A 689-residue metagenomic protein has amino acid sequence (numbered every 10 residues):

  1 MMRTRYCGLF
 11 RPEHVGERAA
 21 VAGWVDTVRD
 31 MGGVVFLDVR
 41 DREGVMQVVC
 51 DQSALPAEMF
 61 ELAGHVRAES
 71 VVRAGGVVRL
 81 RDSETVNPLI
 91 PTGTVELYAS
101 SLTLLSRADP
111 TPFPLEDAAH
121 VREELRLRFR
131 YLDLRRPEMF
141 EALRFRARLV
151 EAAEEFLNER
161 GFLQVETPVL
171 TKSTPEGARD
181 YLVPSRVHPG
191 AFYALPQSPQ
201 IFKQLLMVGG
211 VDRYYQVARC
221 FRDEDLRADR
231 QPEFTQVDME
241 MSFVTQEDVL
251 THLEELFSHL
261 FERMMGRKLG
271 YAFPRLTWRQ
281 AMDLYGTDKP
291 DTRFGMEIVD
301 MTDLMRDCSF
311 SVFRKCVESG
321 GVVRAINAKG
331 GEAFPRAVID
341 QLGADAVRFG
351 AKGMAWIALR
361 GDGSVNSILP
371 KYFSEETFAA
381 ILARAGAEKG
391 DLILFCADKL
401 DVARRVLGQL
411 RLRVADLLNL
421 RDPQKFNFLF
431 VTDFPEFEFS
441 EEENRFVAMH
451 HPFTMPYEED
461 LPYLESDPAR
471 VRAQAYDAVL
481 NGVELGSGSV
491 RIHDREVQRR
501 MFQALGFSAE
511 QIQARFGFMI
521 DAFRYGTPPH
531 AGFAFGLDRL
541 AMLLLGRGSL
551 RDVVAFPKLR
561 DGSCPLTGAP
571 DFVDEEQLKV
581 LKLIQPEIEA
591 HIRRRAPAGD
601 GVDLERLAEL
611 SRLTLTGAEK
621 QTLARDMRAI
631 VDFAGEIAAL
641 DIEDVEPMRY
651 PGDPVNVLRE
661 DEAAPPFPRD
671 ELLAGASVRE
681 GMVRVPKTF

Functional and structural regions predicted by a protein language model:
M1-R594: Class II aminoacyl-tRNA synthetase catalytic cores and aaRS-like
G23, F257, A608, M627 (+1 more regions): Short amphipathic alpha-helical/adjacent loop interface patches that line ligand and macromolecule-binding sites
E69, R606-L613: The catalytic Nudix box helix
V249, L623-D626: Amphipathic alpha-helix face/heptad-repeat signature
Q513-F516, K620-A624: Short, well-structured alpha-helical segments
I592-E605, Q621, R628-F689: Long, charge-enriched, surface-exposed interaction segments in small proteins/subunits
